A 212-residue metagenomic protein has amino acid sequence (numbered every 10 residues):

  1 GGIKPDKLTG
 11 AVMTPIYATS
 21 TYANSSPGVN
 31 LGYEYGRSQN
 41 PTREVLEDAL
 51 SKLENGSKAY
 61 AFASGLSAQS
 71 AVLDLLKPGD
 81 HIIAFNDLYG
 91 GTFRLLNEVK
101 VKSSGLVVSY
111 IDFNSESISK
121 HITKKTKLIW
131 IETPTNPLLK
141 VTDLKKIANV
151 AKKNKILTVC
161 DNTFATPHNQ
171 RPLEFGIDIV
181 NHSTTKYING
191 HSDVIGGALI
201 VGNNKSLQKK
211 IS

Functional and structural regions predicted by a protein language model:
G1, Y35, Y187-I188: Short clusters of hydrophobic/aromatic residues that line enzyme substrate/ligand-binding pockets
G1-I16, L199: Short conserved active-site loop signatures built around small residues
I3-P5, S20-N24, F164, K186: Glycine-rich beta-alpha junction loops
A11-V12, E44, N55, D193: Short, basic and Ser/Thr-rich N-terminal targeting/leader segments
M13, N30-Y33, H182-S183, S212: Residue-level signal for pocket-adjacent positions within structured domains
T21-S70, D74-L75, G91-V99: Conserved N-terminal alpha-helix of the aminotransferase class I/II PLP-enzyme fold
A59-S212: Conserved PLP-enzyme active-site core in the AAT-like
